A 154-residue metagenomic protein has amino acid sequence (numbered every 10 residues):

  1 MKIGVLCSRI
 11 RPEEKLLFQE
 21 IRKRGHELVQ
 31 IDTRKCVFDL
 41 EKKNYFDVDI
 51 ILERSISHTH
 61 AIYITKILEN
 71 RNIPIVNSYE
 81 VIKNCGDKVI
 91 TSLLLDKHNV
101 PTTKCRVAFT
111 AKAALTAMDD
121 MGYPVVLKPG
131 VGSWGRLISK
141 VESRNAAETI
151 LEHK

Functional and structural regions predicted by a protein language model:
M1-V81, I90: ATP-binding N-terminal substructure of ATP-dependent carboxylate-amine bond-forming enzymes
I3, C7, K43, E69-N72 (+1 more regions): Active-site nucleotide/adenylate-binding loops and adjacent lid/helix of ATP-dependent enzymes
